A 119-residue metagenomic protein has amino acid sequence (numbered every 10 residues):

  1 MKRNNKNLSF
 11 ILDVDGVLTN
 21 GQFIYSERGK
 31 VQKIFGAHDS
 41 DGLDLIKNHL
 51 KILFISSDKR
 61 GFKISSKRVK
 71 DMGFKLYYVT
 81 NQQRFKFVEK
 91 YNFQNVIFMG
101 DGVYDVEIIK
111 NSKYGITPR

Functional and structural regions predicted by a protein language model:
M1-Q82: Alpha-helical substrate-recognition element adjacent to the catalytic core
K6, G73, N92-N95, N111: Short loop/turn motifs at secondary-structure junctions
F10, L76-Y77, V96-F98, G115-T117: Short, well-ordered beta-strand core segments
D44, E89, V106-K110: Alpha-helical segments flanking ligand/cofactor-binding loops in enzyme cores
H49-L53, Y91-F98, K113-Y114: Short beta-strand/loop segments at the ligand-binding rim of alpha/beta enzyme cores
G61, R84, I108-N111: Generic hydrophobic secondary-structure packing signal
N81-N92, D105: Short phosphate-binding loop-to-helix
F98-R119: Acidic, Mg2+-coordinating phosphoryl-transfer loop and its flanking beta/alpha structural elements, shared across
